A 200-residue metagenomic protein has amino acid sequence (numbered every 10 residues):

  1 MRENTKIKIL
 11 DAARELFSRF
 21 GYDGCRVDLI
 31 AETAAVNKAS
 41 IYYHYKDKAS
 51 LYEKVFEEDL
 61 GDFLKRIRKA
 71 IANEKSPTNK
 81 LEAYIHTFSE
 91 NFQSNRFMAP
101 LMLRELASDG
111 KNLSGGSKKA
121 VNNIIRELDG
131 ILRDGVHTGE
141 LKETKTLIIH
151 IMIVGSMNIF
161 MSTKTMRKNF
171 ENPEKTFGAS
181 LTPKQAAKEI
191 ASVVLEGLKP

Functional and structural regions predicted by a protein language model:
T5-A13, I30, V55-D59, F63 (+1 more regions): Generic hydrophobic, amphipathic alpha-helix propensity
K8, L16-S50, K54-V55: Helix-turn-helix
I9, D47-Y52, D62, N112 (+1 more regions): Short amphipathic alpha-helical segment with a characteristic S/N-K-E followed by hydrophobic residues
I9-F17, F88, V194: Short hydrophobic clusters on alpha-helical segments that form packing/core surfaces in small helical domains
K54, R68-M98, T138, T146-I153 (+2 more regions): Hydrophobic alpha-helical connector segments
K69, G116-N123: Short, solvent-exposed amphipathic helices
T87-E90, S94, N122, R126-K142 (+1 more regions): C-terminal peripheral helix-coil segments that are non-catalytic and often amphipathic
Q93-G115, K164-N172: Amphipathic alpha-helical segments used for helix-helix packing
